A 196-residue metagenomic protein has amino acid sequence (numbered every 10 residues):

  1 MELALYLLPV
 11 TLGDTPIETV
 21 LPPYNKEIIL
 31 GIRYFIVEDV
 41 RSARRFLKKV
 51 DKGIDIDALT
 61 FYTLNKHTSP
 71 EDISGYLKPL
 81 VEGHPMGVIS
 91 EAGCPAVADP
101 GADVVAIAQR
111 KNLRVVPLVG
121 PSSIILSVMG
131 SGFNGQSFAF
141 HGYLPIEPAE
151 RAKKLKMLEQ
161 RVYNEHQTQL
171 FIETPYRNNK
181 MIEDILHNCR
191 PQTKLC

Functional and structural regions predicted by a protein language model:
M1-L64: Glycine-rich, flexible N-terminal cofactor/catalytic loop recognition
M1-T15, I28-G31, L126-C196: Beta-strand/loop-alpha-helix module characteristic of Rossmann-like adenine-cofactor folds
P22-K26, D51-K52, V105, D184-R190: Short, solvent-exposed amphipathic alpha-helical segments in soluble enzyme and RNA/protein-processing domains
I36-V37, G87-G93, T168-E173: Acidic beta-strand-to-loop metal/phosphate-binding motif
R41-A43, G93, S123, R177: Alpha-helix capping/helix-boundary segments
Y62-P70, L144-P148: Conserved helicase motor
I73-V81, E159-Q160: Short amphipathic alpha-helix with an adjacent loop that forms part of the alpha/beta core around
V81-F140: Short glycine-cluster motifs
